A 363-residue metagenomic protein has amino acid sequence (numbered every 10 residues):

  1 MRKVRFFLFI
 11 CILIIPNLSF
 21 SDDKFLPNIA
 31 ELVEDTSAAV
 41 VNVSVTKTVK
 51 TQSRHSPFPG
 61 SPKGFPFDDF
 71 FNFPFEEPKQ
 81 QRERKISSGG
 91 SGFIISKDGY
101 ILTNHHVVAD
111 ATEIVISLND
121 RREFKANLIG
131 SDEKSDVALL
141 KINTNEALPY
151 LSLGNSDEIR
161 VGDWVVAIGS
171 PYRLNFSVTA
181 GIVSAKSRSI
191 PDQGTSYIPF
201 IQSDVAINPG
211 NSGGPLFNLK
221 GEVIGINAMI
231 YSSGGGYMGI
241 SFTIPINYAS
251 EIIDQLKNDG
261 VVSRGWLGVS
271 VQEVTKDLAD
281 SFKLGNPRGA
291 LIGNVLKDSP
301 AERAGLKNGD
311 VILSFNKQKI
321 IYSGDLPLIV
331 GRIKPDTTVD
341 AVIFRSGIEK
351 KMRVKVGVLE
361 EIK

Functional and structural regions predicted by a protein language model:
M1-F7: Bacterial N-terminal signal peptides that target proteins for export
F9-L13: Hydrophobic helical h-region of N-terminal Sec-dependent signal peptides in bacterial secretory/periplasmic proteins
F20-S281, G285-R288, G293-K297, S323-P327 (+3 more regions): Serine-dependent protease modules
I101-H105, P300-S323: Conserved PDZ fold ligand-binding element
D310, T338-D340: A general secondary-structure boundary signal
V311, K351-M352: Residue-level detection of beta-strand scaffold positions
